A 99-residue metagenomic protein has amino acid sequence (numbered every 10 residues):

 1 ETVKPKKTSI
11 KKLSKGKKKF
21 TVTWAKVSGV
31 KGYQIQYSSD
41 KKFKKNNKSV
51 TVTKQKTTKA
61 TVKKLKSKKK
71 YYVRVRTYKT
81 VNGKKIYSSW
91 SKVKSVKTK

Functional and structural regions predicted by a protein language model:
E1-G29, K84-K99: Pro/Thr/Ser/Gly-rich low-complexity, intrinsically disordered linker/stalk tracts
K15-K17, S28, Q55, L65-K68: Surface-exposed coil/turn segments at beta-strand junctions on protein surfaces, enriched
W24, Y33, F43, Y71-V73 (+1 more regions): Conserved hydrophobic/aromatic "anchor" residues that stabilize well-ordered secondary structure elements
G29-V50: Extracellular low-complexity, O-glycosylation-prone stalks/linkers
F43-K45, N82-I86: Short, solvent-exposed loop/turn segments that connect beta-strands within catalytic domains and beta-strand-rich
K56-A60: Short S/T/G- and acidic-enriched coil/turn segments that sit immediately N-terminal to beta-strands in beta-sandwich
V62-G83: Beta-strand-rich modules
